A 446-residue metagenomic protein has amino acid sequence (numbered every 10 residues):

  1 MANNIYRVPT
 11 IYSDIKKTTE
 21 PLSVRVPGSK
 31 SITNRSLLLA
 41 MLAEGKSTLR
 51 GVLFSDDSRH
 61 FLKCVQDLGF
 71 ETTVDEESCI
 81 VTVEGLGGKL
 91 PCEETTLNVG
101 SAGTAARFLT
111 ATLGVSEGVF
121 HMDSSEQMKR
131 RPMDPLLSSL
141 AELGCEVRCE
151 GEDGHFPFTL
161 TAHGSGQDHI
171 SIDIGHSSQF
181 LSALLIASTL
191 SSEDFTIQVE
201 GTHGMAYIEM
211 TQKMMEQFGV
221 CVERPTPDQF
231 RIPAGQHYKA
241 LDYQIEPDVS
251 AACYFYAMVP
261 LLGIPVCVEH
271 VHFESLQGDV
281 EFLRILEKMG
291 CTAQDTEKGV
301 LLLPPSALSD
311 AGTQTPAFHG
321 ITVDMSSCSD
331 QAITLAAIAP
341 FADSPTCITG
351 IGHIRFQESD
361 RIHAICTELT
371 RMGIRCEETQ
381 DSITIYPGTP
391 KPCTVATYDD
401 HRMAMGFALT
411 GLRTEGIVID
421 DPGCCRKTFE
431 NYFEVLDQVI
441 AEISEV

Functional and structural regions predicted by a protein language model:
M1-V446: Short, structured segments at the rim of ligand-binding sites
